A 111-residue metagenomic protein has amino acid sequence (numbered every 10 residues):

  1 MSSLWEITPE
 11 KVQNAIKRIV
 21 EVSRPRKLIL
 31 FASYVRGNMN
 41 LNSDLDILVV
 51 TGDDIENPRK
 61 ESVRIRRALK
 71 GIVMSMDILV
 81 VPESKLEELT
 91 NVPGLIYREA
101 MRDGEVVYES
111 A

Functional and structural regions predicted by a protein language model:
M1-K27, V35-L41, T51-A111: Catalytic core of pol beta-like nucleotidyltransferases
D46-V50: Short beta-strand->loop micro-motif that forms the acidic, two-metal-ion catalytic signature in nucleotide-processing
